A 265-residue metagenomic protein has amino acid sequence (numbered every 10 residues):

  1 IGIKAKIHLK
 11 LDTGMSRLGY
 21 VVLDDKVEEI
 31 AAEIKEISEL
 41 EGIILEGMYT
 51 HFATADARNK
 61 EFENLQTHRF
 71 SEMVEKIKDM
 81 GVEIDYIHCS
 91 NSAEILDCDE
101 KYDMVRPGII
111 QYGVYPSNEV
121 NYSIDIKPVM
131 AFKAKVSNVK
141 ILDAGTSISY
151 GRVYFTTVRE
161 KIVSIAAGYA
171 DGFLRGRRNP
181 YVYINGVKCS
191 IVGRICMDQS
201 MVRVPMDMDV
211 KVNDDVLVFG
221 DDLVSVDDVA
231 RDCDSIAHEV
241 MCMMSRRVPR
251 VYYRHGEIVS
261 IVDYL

Functional and structural regions predicted by a protein language model:
I3-K6, T13-K135, L142-D143, I261: Active-site loop/helix belt of alpha/beta enzymes
A134-S137, V163: Internal, well-ordered alpha-helical scaffold/interface segments that support domain packing or protein-protein contacts
I141-L265: C-terminal accessory subdomain/extension
